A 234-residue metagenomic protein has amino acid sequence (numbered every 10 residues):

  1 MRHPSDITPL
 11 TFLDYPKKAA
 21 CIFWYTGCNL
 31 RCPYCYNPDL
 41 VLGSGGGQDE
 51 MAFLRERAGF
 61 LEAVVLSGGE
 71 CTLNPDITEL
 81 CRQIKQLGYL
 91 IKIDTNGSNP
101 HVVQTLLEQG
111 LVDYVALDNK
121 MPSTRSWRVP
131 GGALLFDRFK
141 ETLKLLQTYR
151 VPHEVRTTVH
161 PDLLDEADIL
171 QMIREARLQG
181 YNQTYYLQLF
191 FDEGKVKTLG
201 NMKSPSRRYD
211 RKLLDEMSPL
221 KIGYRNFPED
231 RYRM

Functional and structural regions predicted by a protein language model:
M1-L13, K17, L163-M234: Auxiliary Fe-S-binding modules of radical SAM enzymes
M1-W24, R31-G43, R57-F60, D230-M234: N-terminal [4Fe-4S]-dependent radical SAM core
F23, I93-D94, I222-N226: Short, hydrophobic beta-strand segments that form beta-sheet elements in well-ordered domains
W24, S67-G68: A secondary-structure boundary/capping signal
C28, C71: Hydrophobic adenine-recognition pocket in adenosine-nucleotide-binding enzymes
L40-G45, G69-E70, K92-I93: Short, flexible loop segments at the rims of nucleotide/cofactor-binding pockets, characterized by
S44-F53: Glycine-rich, highly charged phosphate/nucleotide-binding loops
L54-A63, T72-N201: Conserved AdoMet/S-adenosylmethionine-binding subsite of the radical SAM
